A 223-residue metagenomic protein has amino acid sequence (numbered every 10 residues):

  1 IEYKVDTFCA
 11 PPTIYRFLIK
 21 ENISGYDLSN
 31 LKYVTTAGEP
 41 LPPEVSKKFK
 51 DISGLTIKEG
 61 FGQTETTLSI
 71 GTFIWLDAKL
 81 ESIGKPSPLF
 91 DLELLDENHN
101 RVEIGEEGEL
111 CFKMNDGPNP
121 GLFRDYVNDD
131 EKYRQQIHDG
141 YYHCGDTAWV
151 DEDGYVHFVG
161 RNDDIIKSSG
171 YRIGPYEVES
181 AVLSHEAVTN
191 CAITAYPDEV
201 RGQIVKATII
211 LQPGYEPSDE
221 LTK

Functional and structural regions predicted by a protein language model:
I1-Y3, P12-I14, E21, I173-V178: ATP-dependent adenylate-forming carboxylate-activation enzymes
V5-A10, I19-K79, D91: Gly/Ser/Thr-rich phosphate-binding loop
F8, K132, T147-K223: AMP-binding/adenylate-forming catalytic core of the ANL superfamily
G38, G62, G84, D146 (+1 more regions): Active-site glycine-centered loops adjacent to acidic/histidine catalytic or metal-binding residues that shape
G54, D116-G145, N162, P175 (+2 more regions): Conserved ANL (AMP-binding/adenylate-forming) active-site segment centered on the GW(Y/F)…HTG consensus within
G71-I74, I83-G84, E103-E106, R124-Y126: Active-site glycine/GP-rich loop and adjacent strand/helix microenvironment that borders small-molecule binding pockets
E81-P86, Q136-G140: Short Gly/Pro-enriched turn/cap motifs at secondary-structure boundaries
E93-K113, W149-D153, E216-T222: Conserved beta-loop-beta connector loops within the AMP-binding
